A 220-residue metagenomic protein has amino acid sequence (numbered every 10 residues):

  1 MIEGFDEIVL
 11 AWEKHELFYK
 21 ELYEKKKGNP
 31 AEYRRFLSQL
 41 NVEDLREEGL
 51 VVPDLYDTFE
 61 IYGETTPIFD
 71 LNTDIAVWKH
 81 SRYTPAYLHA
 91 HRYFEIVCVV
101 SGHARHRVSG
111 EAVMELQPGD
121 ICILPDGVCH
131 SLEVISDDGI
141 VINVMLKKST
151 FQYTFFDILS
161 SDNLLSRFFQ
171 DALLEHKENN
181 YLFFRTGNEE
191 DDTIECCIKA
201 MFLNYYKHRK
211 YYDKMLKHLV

Functional and structural regions predicted by a protein language model:
M1-H103, M114: Generic protein-terminus/edge-of-domain signal
I2-V9, D54-L55, F59-D74, I135-Y205: A hydrophobic/aromatic-rich effector-binding and dimerization subdomain of bacterial HTH-type transcriptional regulators
N72-R167, A172-L173, H208-D213: N-terminal regulatory/effector-sensing and dimerization cores that precede helix-turn-helix DNA-binding domains
A90, N188-D191, K217: Short, solvent-exposed loop/helix junctions and linker helices that flank or host conserved functional motifs
V97, K217-V220: Short, hydrophobic, well-ordered secondary-structure elements
C197, N204, Y212, H218-L219: Amphipathic coiled-coil alpha-helices
